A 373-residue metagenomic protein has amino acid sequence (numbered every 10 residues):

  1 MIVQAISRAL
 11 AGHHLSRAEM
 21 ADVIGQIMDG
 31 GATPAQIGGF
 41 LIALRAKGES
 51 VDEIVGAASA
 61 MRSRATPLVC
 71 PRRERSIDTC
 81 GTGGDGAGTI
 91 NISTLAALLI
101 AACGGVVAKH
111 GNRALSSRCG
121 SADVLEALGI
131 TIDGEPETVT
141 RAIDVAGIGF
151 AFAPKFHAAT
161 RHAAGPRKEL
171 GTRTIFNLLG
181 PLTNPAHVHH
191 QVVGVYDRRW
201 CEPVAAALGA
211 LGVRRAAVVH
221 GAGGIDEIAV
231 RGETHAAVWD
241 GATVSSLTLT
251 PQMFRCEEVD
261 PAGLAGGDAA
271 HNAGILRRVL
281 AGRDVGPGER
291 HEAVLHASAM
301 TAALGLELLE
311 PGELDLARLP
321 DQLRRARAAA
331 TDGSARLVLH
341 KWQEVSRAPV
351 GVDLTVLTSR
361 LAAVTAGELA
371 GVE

Functional and structural regions predicted by a protein language model:
M1, A9-V55, S63-C70, A297 (+1 more regions): N-terminal glycine-rich anion-binding loops that anchor highly charged ligand groups
M1-H13, T79-T82, A87, G371: N-terminal basic/disordered segments at the start of proteins
R8, H14, S63-T66, T89 (+3 more regions): Glycine-rich anion-binding loops and their surrounding alpha/beta cores
P34, A87-T94, L115, E292-A297: Short, conserved micro-motifs enriched in small and acidic residues
G48-G111: Active-site cofactor/substrate anionic-group-binding motifs, chiefly glycine- and Lys/Arg-rich phosphate-binding loops
G81-G86, G111-S117, F156, A222-G223: Acidic, glycine-rich active-site loops and adjacent beta-strand->loop/helix elements that engage anionic groups
A114-I130: Active-site-proximal loop->helix
